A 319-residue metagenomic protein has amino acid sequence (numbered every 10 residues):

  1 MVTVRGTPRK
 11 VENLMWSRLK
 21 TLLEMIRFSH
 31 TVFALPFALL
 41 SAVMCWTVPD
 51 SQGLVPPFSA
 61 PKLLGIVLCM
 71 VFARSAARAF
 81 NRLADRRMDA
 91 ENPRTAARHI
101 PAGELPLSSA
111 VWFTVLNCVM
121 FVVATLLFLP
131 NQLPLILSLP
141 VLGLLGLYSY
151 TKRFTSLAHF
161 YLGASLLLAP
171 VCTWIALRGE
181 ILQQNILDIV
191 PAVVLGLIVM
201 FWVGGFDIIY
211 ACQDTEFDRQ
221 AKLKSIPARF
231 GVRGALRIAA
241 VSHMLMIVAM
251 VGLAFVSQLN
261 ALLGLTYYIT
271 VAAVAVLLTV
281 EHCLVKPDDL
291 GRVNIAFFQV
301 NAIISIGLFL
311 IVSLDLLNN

Functional and structural regions predicted by a protein language model:
K10-K20, R78-L105, D207-R233, L284-V293: Cytosolic, membrane-interface loops and tails of multi-pass inner-membrane proteins
W16-E24, A76, R98-Q183, V190 (+2 more regions): Intramembrane alpha-helical segments
W16-S17, L245, F255-N319: Extended hydrophobic alpha-helices typical of membrane-associated regions
R27-L35, L105-L116, L157, L162 (+2 more regions): Select subsegments of transmembrane alpha-helices in polytopic membrane proteins, especially boundary-proximal
V32-L35, L39, V115, V119-V122 (+6 more regions): Hydrophobic alpha-helical transmembrane segments of multipass integral membrane proteins
P36-M44, H99, L162-L177, R229-V232 (+1 more regions): Small-residue-rich segments of transmembrane alpha-helices in multi-pass membrane proteins, especially helix faces
F37-A84, R94, C118-V123, L133-G146 (+3 more regions): Membrane-embedded alpha-helical segments that form the functional core of polytopic membrane enzymes, especially those
L63-M70, R86-S138, Q220-T270: Multi-pass membrane catalytic core of lipid/isoprenoid biosynthesis enzymes
